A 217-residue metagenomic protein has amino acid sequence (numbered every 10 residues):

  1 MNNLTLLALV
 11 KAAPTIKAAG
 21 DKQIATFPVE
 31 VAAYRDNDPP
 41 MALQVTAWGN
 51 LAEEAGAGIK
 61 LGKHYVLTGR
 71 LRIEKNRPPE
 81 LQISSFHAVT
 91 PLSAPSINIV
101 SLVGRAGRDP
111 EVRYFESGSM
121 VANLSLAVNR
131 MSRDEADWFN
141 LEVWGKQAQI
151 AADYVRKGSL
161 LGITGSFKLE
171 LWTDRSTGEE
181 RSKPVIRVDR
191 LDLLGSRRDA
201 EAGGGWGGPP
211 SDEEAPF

Functional and structural regions predicted by a protein language model:
M1-L4, A13-Q23, A33-A42, T46 (+9 more regions): Acidic, gly/ser/pro-rich intrinsically disordered tails
L7, T68, S101-V103, T164: Outer-envelope exported proteins of Gram-negative bacteria
T26-E30, N123-L126: A beta-hairpin/wing motif
G62-K75, S159-L171: Flexible glycine-rich surface loops and low-complexity tracts that mediate binding to linear polymers
E74-N76, I83, P91: Charged, well-structured alpha/beta interaction segments
